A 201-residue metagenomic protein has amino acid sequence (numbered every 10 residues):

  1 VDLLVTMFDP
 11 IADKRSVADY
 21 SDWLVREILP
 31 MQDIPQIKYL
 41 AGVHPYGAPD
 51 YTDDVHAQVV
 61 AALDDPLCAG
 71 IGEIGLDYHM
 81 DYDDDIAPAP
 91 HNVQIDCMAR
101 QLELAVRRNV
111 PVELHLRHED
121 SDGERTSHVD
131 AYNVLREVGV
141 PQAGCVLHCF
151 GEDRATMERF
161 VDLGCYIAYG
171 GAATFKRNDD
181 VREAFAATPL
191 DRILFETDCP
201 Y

Functional and structural regions predicted by a protein language model:
V1-Y201: Mid-domain alpha/beta scaffold segments of enzyme catalytic cores
